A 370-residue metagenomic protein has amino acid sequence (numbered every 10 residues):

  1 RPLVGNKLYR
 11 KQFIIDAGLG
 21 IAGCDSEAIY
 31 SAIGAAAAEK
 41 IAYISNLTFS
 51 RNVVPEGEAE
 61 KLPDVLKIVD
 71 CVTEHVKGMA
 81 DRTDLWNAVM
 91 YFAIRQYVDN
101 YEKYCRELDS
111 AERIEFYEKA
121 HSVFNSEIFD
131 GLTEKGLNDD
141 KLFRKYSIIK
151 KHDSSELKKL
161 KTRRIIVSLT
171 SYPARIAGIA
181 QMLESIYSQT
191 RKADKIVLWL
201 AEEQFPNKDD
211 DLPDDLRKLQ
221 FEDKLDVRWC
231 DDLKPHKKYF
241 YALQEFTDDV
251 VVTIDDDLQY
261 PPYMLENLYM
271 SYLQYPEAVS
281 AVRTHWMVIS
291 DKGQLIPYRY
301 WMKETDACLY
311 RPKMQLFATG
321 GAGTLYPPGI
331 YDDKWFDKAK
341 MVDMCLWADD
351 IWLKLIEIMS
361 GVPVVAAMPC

Functional and structural regions predicted by a protein language model:
R1, G5, A242, P261-A339: Conserved catalytic core of nucleotide-sugar-dependent glycosyltransferases
R1-V65, G320, L325-D332, F336-C345: Conserved nucleotide-sugar donor-binding catalytic segment
A42-T48, R283, V364-C370: Catalytic beta-strand/loop signature of glycosyltransferases that borders the donor
N46-D84, Q96-K103, E107-I128: Catalytic core of nucleotide-sugar-dependent glycosyltransferases
R106-R164, K195: Membrane-interface aromatic/basic loop that binds lipid-linked glycans or pyrophosphate carriers, typified by
S154-S188: N-proximal low-complexity "stem/linker" segments adjacent to membrane-targeting elements
M182-K195, E202-E203, K218: Short, acidic, metal-binding catalytic loop of nucleotide-sugar glycosyltransferases
Y239-V250: Active-site nucleotide-sugar/metal-binding loop of Leloir-type enzymes
